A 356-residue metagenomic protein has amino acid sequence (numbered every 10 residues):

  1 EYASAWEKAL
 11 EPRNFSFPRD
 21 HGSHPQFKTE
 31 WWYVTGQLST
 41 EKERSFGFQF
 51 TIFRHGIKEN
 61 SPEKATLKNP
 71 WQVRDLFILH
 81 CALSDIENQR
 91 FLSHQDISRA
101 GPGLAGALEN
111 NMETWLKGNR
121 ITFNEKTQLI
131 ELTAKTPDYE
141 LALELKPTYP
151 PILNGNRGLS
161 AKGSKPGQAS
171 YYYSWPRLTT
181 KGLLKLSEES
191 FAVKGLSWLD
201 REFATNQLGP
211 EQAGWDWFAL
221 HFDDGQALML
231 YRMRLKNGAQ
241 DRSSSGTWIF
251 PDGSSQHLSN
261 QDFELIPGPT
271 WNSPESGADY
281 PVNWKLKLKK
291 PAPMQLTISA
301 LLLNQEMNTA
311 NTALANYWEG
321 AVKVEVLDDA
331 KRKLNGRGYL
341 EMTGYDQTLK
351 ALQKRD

Functional and structural regions predicted by a protein language model:
Y2-D356: Structured soluble/peripheral alpha/beta segments that form catalytic or ligand/cofactor-binding pockets
